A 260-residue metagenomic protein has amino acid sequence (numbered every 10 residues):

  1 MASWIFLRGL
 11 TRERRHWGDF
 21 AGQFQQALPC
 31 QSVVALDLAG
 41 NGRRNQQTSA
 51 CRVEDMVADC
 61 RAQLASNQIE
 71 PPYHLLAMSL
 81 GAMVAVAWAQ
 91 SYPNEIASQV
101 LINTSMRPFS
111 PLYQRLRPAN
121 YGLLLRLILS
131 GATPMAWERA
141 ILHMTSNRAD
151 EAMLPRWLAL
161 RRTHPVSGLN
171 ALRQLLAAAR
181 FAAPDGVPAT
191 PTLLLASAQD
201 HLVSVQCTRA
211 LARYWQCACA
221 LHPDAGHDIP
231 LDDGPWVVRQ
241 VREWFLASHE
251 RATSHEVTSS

Functional and structural regions predicted by a protein language model:
M1-Q46: Conserved HGGG/HGGXW glycine-rich cap/lid loop of the alpha/beta-hydrolase fold
S32-H74: Active-site loop/oxyanion-hole signature of alpha/beta-hydrolase fold enzymes
A77-G81, A85: Gly/Ala-rich beta-loop-alpha elbow adjacent to hydrolase catalytic centers
Q90, S98-I128: Flexible "cap/lid" loop of the alpha/beta hydrolase fold
A132-D185: Conserved alpha/beta-hydrolase catalytic His-Asp/Glu region
P188, L194-A196, D200: Short beta-strand/loop motif that positions the catalytic acidic residue of the alpha/beta-hydrolase fold
H201-C207: Conserved alpha/beta-hydrolase "acid-adjacent" motif
A225-V238: Catalytic histidine-centered segment of alpha/beta-hydrolase-like enzymes
